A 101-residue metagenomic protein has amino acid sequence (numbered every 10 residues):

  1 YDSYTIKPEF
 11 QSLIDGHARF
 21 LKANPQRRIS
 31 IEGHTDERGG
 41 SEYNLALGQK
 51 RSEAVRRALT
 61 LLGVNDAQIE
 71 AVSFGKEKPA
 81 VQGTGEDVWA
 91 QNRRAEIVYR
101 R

Functional and structural regions predicted by a protein language model:
D2-E32, E53-L61, N65-D66, I97-R101: Periplasmic peptidoglycan-binding/anchoring modules of Gram-negative envelope and division proteins
H34-R100: Periplasmic OmpA-like peptidoglycan-binding domain that tethers envelope proteins to the cell wall
